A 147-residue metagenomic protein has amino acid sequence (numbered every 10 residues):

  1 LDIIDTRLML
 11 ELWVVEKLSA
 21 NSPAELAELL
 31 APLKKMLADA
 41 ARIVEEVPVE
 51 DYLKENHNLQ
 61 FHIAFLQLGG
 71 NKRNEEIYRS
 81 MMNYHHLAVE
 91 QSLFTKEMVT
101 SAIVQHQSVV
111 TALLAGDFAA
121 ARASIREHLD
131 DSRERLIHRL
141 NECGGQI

Functional and structural regions predicted by a protein language model:
I4-M9, W13-V15, A20-Q91, A102-T111 (+2 more regions): Conserved amphipathic alpha-helical segments that form helical-bundle/coiled-coil interaction surfaces
M98-T100: Active-site loop of classical SDR/Rossmann-like NAD(P)-dependent oxidoreductases, centered on the catalytic Tyr-X3-Lys
H128-G144: Short, charge-rich amphipathic alpha-helical segments embedded in non-transmembrane helical bundles/solenoids
